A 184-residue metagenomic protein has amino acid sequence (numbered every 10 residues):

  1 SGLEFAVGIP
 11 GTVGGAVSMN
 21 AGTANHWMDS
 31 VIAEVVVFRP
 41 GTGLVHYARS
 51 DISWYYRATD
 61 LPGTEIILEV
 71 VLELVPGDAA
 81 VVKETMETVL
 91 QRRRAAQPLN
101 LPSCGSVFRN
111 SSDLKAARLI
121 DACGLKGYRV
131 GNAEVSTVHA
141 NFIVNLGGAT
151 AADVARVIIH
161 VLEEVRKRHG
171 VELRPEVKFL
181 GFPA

Functional and structural regions predicted by a protein language model:
S1-A6, E69: Glycine-rich phosphate-binding loop plus the immediately following alpha-helix
E4-A33, S103: A gly/ser-rich beta-alpha-beta helix-loop segment of oxidoreductase catalytic cores
F38-I159, E163-E164, R168-A184: Phosphate/pyrophosphate- and phosphate-bearing ligand-binding catalytic cores of soluble enzymes
